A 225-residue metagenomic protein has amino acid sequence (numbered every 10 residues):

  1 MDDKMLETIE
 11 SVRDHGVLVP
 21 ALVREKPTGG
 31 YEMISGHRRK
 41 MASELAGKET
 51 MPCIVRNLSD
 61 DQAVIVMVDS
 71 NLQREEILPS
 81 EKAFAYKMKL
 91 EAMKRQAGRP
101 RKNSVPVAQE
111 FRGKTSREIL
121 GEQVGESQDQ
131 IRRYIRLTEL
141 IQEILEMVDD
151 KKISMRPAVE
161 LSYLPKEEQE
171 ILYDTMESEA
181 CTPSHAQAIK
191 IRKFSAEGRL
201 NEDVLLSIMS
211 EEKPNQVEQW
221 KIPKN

Functional and structural regions predicted by a protein language model:
M1-R56, Q62-E76: Short, charged/polar connector segments at secondary-structure boundaries
D3-E10, D14, M41-E44, V66 (+8 more regions): Solvent-exposed alpha-helical segments within well-ordered globular domains of core cellular machineries
D14-H15, L137, D150, S178 (+1 more regions): Charged, alpha-helical scaffolding/interaction elements associated with membrane systems
V17-V19, Q73, Q96, Q128 (+2 more regions): Glutamine-centric residue-chemistry signal
P20, M51-P52, D129, R156 (+2 more regions): A local structural micro-motif
R74-L164: Alpha-helical interaction elements
Q169-V204: Helix-turn-helix/homeodomain-like alpha-helical modules used for DNA recognition and transcription-factor dimerization
K193-N225: Charged/polar low-complexity intrinsically disordered segments, enriched in acidic residues
